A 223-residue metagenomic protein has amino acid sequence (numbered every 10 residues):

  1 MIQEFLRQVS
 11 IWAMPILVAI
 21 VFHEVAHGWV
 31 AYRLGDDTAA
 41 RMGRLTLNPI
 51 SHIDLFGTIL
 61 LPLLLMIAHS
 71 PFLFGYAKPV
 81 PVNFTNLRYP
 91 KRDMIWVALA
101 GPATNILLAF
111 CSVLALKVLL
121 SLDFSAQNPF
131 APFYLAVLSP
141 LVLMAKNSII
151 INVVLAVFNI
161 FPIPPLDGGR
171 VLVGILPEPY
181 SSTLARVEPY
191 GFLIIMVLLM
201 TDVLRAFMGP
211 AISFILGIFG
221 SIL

Functional and structural regions predicted by a protein language model:
M1-L223: Hydrophobic transmembrane alpha-helices and their immediate loop junctions in multi-pass integral membrane proteins
